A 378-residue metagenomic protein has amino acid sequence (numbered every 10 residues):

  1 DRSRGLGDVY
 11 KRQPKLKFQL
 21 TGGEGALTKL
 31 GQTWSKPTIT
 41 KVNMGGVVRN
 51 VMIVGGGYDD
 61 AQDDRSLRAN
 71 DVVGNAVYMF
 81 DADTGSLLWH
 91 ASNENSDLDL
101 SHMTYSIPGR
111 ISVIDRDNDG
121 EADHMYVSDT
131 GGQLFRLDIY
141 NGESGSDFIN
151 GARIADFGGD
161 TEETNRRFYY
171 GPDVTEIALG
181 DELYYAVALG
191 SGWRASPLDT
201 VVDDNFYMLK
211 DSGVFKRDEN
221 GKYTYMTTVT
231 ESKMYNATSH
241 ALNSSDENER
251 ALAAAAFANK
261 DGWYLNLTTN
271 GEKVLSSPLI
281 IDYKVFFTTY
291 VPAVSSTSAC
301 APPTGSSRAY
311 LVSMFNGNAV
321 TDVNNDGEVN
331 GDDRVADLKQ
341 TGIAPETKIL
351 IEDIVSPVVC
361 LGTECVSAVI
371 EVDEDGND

Functional and structural regions predicted by a protein language model:
D1: Glycosyltransferase donor-binding loop in the core domain
R4, D8-D378: Beta-propeller fold recognition
